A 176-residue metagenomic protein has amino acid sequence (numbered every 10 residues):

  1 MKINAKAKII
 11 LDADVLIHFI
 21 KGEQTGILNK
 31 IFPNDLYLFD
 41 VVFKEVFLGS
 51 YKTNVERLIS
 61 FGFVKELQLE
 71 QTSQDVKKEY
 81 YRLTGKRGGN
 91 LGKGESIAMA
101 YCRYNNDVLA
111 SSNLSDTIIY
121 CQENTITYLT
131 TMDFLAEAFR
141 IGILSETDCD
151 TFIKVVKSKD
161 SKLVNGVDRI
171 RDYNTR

Functional and structural regions predicted by a protein language model:
M1-K6, G89: Noncatalytic, typically N-terminal accessory segments of nucleic acid-processing enzymes and closely related
K6-A7, N34-D35, R103-V108: Short active-site oxyanion
K8-L11, K21, I27-Q71, L129-A136: PIN/NYN-family metal-dependent endoribonuclease catalytic core
V15-L16, V42, A98, S115-T117: Alpha-helix capping/helix-boundary segments
L28, A100-Y101, Y120: Hydrophobic/aromatic ligand-binding patch that stacks against planar heteroaromatic rings of cofactors or nucleotides
V64-R87, D168-R169: Acidic catalytic patch
G92-V108, D116, E137, F152-V155: Acidic, metal-associated active-site segment
T117-R176: Acidic, PIN/NYN-like endoribonuclease modules and their adjacent C-terminal/linker elements
